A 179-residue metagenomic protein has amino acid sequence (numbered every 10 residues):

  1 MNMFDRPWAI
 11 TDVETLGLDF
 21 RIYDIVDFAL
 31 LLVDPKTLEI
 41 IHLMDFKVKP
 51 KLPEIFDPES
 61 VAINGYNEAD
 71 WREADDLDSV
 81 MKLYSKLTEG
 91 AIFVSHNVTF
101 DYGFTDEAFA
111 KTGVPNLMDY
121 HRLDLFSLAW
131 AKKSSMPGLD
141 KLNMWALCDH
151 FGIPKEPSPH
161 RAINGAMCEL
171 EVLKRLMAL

Functional and structural regions predicted by a protein language model:
M1-D106, D119, W145-H160: Conserved non-catalytic scaffold segment of RNase H-like nuclease domains
L18-F20, W130, E171: Conserved protein kinase catalytic core
V94, L128, G165: A residue-level signal for conserved active-site and pocket-lining positions in enzyme catalytic cores
F109-Y120: A short alpha->loop->secondary-structure connector
R122-G138: Short alpha-helix plus adjacent loop in nuclease-associated cores
S134-H150: Short glycine/proline-rich, acidic loop/turn segments that cap or connect secondary-structure elements
R161-V172: Acidic, divalent-metal-coordinating active-site segment for phosphoryl/phosphodiester hydrolysis, typified by short
